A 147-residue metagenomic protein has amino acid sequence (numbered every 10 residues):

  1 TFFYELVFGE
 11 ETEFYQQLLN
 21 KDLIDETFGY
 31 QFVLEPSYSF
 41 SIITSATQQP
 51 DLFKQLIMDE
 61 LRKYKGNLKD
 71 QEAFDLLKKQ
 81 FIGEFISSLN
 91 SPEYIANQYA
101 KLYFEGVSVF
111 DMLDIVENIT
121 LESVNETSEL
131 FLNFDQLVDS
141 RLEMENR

Functional and structural regions predicted by a protein language model:
T1-E13, Q17: His/Glu-based metal-binding/catalytic segments typifying zinc-dependent metallopeptidases
L6-E10, F32-S88: M16/insulysin-pitrilysin zinc metalloprotease superfamily fold
E13-Q16, E26-G29, G66: Acidic/polar loop patches that form or flank catalytic/metal-binding clefts of enzymes that bind anionic ligands
K21-G29, E122-S123: Short amphipathic beta-strand starts and helix->beta connectors
D25, Y38-F40, F134-L137: Active-site lining segments that contact anionic ligands and/or coordinate catalytic metals
Y30-L34, T127-L130: Short, flexible, solvent-exposed loop/turn segments with mixed acidic/basic and small polar residues
K78-R147: C-terminal regions of mature proteins
